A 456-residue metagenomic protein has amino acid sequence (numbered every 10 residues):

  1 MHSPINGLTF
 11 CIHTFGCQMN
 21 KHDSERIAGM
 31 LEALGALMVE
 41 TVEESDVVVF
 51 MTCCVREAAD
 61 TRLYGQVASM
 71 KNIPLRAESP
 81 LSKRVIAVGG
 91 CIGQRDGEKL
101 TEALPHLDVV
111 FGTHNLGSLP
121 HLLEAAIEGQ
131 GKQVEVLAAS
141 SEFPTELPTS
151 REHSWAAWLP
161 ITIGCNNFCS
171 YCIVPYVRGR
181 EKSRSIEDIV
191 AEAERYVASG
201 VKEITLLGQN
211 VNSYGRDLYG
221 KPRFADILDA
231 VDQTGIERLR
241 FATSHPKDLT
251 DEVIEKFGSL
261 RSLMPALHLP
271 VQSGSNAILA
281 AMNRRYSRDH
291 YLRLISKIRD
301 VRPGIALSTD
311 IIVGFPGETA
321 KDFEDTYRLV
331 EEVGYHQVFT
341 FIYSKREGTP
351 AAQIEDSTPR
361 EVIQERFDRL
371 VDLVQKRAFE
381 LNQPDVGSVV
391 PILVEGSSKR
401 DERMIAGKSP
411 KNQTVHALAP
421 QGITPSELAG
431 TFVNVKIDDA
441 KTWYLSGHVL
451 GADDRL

Functional and structural regions predicted by a protein language model:
M1-Y214, E252, F257, L267 (+5 more regions): Proteins enriched for Cys/Gly/acidic motifs involved in redox and nucleic-acid/cofactor modification
C54-A59, V201-T234, H245-E252, L279 (+1 more regions): Conserved glycine-rich "GG(E/T)P / GGGxP" loop and the immediately following alpha-helix in the radical SAM core
F168, C172-G179, R238-K247, S273-R284 (+3 more regions): Conserved strand-turn element in the central/C-terminal portion of the radical SAM core barrel that lines
A198, A225, A230-R238, L249-T309: Radical SAM/AdoMet-radical enzyme domain recognition
K202, E237, H336: Short acidic/polar active-site loop segments enriched in Thr and Asp
Y219-D229, D251-P265, E318-H336, R360-E365 (+1 more regions): Short, electropositive alpha-helical surface patch
L269, D310, V330, V338 (+3 more regions): Hydrophobic, well-ordered secondary-structure elements that form the walls of internal hydrophobic environments
Q353-L456: Terminal RNA-binding accessory module
